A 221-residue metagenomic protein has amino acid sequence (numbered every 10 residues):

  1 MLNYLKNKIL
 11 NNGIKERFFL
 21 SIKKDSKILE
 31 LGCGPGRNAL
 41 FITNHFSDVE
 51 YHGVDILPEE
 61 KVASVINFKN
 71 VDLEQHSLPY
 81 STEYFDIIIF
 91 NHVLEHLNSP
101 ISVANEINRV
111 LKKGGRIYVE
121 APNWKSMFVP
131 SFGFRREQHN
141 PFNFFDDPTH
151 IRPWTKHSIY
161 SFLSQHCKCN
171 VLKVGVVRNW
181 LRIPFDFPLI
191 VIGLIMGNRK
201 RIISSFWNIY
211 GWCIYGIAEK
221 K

Functional and structural regions predicted by a protein language model:
M1-S81, I87-F90, A104, K173-V177 (+1 more regions): Conserved N-terminal segment of class I S-adenosyl-L-methionine
Y4, N70, N98-E106, R116-E219: S-adenosyl-L-methionine-dependent methyltransferase catalytic module, highlighting the catalytic core
K23, S47, N98, K112 (+1 more regions): Short conserved AdoMet
Q75, S81-T82, S99, K113: Acidic/polar helix N-cap motif
H92-H96: Short catalytic micro-motifs in class I SAM-dependent methyltransferases
